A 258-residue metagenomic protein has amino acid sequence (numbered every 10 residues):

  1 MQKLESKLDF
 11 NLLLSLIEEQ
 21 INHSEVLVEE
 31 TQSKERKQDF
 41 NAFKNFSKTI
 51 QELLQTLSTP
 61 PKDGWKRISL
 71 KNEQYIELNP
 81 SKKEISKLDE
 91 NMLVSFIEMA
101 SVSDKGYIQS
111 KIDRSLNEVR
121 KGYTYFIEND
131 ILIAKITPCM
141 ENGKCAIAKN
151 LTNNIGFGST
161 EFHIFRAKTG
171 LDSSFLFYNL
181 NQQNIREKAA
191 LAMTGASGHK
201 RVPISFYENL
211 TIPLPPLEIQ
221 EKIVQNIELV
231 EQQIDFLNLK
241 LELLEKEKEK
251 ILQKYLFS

Functional and structural regions predicted by a protein language model:
M1, I155-H163, T194-E218: A short glycine-rich beta-alpha junction/loop motif
M1-E84, P213-S258: Non-catalytic DNA-recognition/assembly elements of restriction-modification systems
T56-K105, V119-G122, I136, M140-N142: Low-complexity, Lys/Gly-biased intrinsically disordered segments
E98-I112, I155-G156: Short, basic/aromatic beta-hairpin or loop at an interaction surface
Q109, R114-S115, R120-K121, F126-E128: Residue-level recognition of short, solvent-exposed, well-ordered loop/turn junctions that link secondary-structure
G122-T124, E128-N181: A short beta-sheet element
A148-N150, A192-A196: Short amphipathic beta-strand starts and helix->beta connectors
